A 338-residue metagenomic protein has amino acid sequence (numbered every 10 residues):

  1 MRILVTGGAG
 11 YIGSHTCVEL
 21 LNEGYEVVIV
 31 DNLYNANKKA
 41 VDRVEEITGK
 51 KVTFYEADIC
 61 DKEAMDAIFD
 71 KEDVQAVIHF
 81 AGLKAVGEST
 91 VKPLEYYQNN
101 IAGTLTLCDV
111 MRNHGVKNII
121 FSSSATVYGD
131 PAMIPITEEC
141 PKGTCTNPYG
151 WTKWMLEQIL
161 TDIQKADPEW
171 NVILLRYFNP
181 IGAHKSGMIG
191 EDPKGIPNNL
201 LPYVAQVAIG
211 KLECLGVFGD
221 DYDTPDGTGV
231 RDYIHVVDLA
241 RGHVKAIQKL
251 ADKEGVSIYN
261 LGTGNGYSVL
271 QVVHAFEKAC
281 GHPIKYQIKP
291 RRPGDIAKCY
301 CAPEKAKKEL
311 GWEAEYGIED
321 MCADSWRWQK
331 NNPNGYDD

Functional and structural regions predicted by a protein language model:
M1-A183: N-terminal Rossmann-like NAD(P)+-binding domain of SDR-like oxidoreductases, especially those catalyzing
A57, Y96, T144, D192-I196 (+4 more regions): Pocket-edge positions in alpha/beta enzyme catalytic cores
E63, A102-L105, M155, N199-Y203 (+2 more regions): Active-site phosphate/pyrophosphate-handling residues
Y97, T146-W154, G190-N198, P202 (+1 more regions): Short-chain dehydrogenase/reductase
G182-H184, D221-Y222: Short, basic/glycine-rich phosphate-binding loops at helix/coil junctions that contact nucleotide phosphates
S186-M188: Catalytic core of nucleotidyl cyclases, primarily class III adenylyl/guanylyl cyclases
L200-D338: C-terminal substrate-binding subdomain of Rossmann-fold SDR/epimerase-dehydratase oxidoreductases
